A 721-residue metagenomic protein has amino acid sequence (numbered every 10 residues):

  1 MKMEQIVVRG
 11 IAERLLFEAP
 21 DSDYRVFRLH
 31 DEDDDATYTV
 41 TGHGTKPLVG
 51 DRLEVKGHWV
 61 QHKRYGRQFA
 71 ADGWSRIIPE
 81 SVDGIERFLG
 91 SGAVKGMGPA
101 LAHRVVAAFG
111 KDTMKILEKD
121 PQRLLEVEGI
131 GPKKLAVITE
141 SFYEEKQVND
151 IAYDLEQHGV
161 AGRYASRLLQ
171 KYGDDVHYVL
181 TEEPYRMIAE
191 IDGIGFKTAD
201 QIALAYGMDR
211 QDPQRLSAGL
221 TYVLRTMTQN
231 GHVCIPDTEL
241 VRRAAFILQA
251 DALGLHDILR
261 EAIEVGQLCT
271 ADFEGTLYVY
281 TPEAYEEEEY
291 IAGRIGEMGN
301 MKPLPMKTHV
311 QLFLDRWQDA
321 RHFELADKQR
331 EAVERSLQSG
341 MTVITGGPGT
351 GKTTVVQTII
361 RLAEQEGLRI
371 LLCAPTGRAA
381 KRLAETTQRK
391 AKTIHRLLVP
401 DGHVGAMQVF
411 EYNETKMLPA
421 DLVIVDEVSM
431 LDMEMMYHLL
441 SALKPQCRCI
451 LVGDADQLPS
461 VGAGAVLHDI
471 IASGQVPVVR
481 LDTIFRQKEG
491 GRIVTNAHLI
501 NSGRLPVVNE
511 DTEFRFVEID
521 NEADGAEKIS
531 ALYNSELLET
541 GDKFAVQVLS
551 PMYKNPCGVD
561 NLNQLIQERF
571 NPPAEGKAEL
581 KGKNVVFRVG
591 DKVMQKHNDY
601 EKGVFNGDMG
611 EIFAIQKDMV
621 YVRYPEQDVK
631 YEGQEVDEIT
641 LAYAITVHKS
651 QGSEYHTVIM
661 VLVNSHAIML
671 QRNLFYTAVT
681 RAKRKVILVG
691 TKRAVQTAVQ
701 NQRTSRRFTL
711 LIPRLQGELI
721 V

Functional and structural regions predicted by a protein language model:
M1-T308: Accessory, non-ATPase domains that flank or precede helicase/AAA+ motor cores in DNA-metabolism machines
G50-R52, G590, G607: Loop/turn positions that initiate beta-strands
A93, E126, E190, G346 (+3 more regions): The Walker A (P-loop) glycine that initiates the GxxxxGKT/S ATP-binding motif of P-loop NTPases
D272-G347, T354: Pre-Walker A segment
T342-T345, L371, I450, Q547-L549: Short hydrophobic/aromatic beta-strand immediately N-terminal to the Walker A/P-loop
T358, L362, E366-L368, A374-T386 (+6 more regions): Conserved helicase motor core of SF1/SF2 NTP-dependent helicases
A455-K602: Conserved helicase motor core of P-loop NTPases
D608-V721: C-terminal accessory regions
